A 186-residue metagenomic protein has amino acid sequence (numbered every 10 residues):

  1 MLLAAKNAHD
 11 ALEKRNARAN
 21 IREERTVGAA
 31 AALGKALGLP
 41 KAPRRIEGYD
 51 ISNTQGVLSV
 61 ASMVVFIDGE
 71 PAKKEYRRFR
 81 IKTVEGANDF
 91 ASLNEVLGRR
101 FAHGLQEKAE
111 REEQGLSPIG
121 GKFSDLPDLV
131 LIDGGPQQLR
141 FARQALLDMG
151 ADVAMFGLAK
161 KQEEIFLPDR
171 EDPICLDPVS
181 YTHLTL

Functional and structural regions predicted by a protein language model:
M1-L184: Acidic, glycine-enriched active-site microenvironments
